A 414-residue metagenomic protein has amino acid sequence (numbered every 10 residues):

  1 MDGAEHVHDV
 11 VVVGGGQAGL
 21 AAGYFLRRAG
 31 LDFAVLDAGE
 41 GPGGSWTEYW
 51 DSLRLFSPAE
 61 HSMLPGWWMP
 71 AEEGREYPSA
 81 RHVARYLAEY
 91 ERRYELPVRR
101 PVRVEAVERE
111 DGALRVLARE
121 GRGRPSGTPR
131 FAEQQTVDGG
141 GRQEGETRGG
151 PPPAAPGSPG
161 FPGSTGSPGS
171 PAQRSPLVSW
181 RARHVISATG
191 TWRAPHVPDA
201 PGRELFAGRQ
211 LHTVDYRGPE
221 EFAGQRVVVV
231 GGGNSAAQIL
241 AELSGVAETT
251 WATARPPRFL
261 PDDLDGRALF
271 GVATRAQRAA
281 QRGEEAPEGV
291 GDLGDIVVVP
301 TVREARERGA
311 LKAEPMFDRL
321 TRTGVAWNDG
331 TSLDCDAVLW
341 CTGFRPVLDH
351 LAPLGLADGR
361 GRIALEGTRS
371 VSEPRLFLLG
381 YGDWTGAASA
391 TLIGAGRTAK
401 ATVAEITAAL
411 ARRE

Functional and structural regions predicted by a protein language model:
D2-G15, A21-G39, G43-S45, P78-Q134 (+2 more regions): Flavin (primarily FAD) cofactor-binding/catalytic cores of flavoenzymes
G41-E48, L53-G66: Redox-cofactor-proximal catalytic regions of oxidoreductases
Y49, W68-A71, Y90, I406: Alpha-helix boundary/capping residues
P58-G74, A279-R282: Glycine-rich flavin
T128, G141-R142, P152-A154: Short, linear, compositionally biased motifs with a strong N-terminal bias
Q135, Q143-E146: Charged/polar low-complexity intrinsically disordered segments
